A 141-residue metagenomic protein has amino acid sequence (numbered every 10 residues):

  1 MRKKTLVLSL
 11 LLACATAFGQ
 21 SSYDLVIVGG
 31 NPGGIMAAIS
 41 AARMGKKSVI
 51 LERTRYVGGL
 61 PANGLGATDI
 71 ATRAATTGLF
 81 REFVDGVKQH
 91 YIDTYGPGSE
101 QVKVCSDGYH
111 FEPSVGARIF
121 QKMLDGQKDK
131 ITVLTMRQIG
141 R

Functional and structural regions predicted by a protein language model:
R2-T5, K130-T132: Short secondary-structure capping/junction motifs at helix and strand boundaries
K4-C14: Sec-dependent N-terminal signal peptides
C14, F18, V133, I139-R141: Short, intrinsically disordered, charge-balanced linker/junction segments flanking boundaries in proteins
Q20-N31: Beta1/beta-strand and adjacent pyrophosphate-binding region of the FAD-binding site in flavoprotein oxidoreductases
G34: N-terminal Rossmann-fold NAD(P) dinucleotide-binding loop
A41: Aromatic pocket-lining residues of Rossmann-like dinucleotide-binding sites
K46-K47, E52-Q138: Conserved N-terminal/central alpha/beta ligand/cofactor-binding core
